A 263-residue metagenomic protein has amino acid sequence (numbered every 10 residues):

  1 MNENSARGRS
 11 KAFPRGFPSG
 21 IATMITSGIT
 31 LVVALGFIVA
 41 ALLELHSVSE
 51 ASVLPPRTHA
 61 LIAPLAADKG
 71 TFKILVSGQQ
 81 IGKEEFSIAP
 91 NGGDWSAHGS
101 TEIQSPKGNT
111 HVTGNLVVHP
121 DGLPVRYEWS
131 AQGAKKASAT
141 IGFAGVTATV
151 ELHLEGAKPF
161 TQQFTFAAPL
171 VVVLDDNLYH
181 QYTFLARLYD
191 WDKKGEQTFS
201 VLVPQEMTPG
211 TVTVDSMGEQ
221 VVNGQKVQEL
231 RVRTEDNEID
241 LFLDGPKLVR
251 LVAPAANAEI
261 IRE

Functional and structural regions predicted by a protein language model:
M1-R7: N-terminal intrinsically disordered, acidic low-complexity segments at the extreme N-terminus
A12-V32: N-terminal Sec-pathway targeting helices
A34, I38-D68, I81, A134-V227: Solvent-exposed helix/loop surface patches that form functional interfaces
A67-D68, H111-V112, V214, E235-N237: Short, small/polar residue-rich loop motifs at catalytic or cofactor-binding pockets
L75-A157, P246, R250-L251: N-terminal mature ectodomain segment of secretory-pathway/periplasmic proteins
V76, V222-N223, T234, D244: Structural motif
Q162-A168, A255-E263: Edge beta-strand at a domain terminus
V232-R233, E238-A256: Short, exposed beta-strand-loop hairpins at the edges of beta-sheets in extracellular/periplasmic proteins
